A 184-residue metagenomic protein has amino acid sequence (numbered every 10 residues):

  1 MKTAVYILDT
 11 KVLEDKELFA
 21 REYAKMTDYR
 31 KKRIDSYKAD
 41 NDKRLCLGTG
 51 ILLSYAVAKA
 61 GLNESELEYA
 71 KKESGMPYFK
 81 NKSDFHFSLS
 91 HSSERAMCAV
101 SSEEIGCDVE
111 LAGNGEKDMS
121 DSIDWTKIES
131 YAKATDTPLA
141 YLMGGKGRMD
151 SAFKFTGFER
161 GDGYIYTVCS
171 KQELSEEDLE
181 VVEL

Functional and structural regions predicted by a protein language model:
M1-L184: Core catalytic alpha/beta fold that binds nucleotide/phospho-ligands
